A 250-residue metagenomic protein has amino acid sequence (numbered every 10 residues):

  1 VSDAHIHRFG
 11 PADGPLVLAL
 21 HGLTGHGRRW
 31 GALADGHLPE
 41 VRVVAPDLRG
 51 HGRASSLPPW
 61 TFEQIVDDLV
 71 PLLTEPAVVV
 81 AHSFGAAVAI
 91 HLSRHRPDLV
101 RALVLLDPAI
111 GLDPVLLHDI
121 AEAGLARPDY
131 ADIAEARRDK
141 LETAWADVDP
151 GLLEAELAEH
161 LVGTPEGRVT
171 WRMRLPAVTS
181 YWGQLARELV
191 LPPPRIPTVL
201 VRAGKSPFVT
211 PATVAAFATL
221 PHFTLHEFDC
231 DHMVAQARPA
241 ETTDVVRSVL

Functional and structural regions predicted by a protein language model:
S2, F9, A32, V44-A81: Active-site loop/oxyanion-hole signature of alpha/beta-hydrolase fold enzymes
H7-S55: Conserved HGGG/HGGXW glycine-rich cap/lid loop of the alpha/beta-hydrolase fold
L18-G22, H82, R202: The conserved beta1-alpha1 loop
A81, G85, A89: Gly/Ala-rich beta-loop-alpha elbow adjacent to hydrolase catalytic centers
R94, L99-I133: Flexible "cap/lid" loop of the alpha/beta hydrolase fold
A131-A186: Conserved alpha/beta-hydrolase catalytic His-Asp/Glu region
R195-D231: Conserved loop-alpha-helix segment in the C-terminal half of the alpha/beta-hydrolase fold that carries the catalytic
C230-P239, T243: Catalytic histidine-centered segment of alpha/beta-hydrolase-like enzymes
